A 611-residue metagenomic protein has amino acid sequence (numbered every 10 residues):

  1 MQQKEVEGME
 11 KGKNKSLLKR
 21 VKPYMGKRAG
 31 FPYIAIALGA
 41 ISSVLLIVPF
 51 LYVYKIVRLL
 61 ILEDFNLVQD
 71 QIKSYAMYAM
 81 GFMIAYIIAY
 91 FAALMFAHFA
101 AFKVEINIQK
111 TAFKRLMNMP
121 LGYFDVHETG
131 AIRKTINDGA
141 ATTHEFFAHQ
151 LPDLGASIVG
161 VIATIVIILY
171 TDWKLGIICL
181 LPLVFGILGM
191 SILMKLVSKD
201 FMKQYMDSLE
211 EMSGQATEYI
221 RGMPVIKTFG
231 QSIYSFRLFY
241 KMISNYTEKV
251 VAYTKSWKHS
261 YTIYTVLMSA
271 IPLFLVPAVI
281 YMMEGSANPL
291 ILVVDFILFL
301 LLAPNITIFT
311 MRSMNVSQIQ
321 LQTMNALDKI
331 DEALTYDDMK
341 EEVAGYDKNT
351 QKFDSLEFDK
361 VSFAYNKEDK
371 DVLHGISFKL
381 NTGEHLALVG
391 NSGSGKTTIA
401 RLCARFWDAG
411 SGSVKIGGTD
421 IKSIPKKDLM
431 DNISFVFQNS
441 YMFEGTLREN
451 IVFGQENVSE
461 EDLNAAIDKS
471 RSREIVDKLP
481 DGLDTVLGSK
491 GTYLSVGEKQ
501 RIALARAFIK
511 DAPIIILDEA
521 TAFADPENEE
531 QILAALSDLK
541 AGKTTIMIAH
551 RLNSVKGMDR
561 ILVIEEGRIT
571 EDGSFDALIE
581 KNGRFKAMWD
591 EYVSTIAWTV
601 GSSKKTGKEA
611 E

Functional and structural regions predicted by a protein language model:
M1-L46, F65-Y75, A93, A97 (+8 more regions): Membrane-integrated ABC transporters
G12, H98-K114, G155-A156, C179-P224 (+7 more regions): Cytoplasmic coupling helices
M25, M117-V161, R221: Juxtamembrane loop-to-helix connectors within ABC transporter transmembrane domains
G26-G30, L121, D138-F147, L151 (+7 more regions): An intracellular "coupling" helix at the cytosolic face of ABC transporter transmembrane type-1 domains
K27, F31-S42, P152-Q204, A278-I291: Transmembrane helices of ABC transporter permease
P32-A92, Y170-K174, A287-L290: Transmembrane helix-loop-helix hairpins at lipid-water interfaces of multipass membrane proteins, especially the type-1
I167-L180, I263-L327: Helix-loop-helix
T350-E611: ABC-type nucleotide-binding domain
